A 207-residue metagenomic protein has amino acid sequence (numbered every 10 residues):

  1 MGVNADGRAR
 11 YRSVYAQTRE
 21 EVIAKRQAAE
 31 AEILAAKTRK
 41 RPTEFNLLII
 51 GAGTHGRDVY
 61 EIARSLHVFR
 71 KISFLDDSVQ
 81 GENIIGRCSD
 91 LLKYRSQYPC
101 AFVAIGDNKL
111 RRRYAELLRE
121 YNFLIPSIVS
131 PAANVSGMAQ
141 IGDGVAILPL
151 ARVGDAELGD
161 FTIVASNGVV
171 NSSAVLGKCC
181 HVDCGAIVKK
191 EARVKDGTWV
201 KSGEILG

Functional and structural regions predicted by a protein language model:
M1-R39: Short, surface-exposed polybasic/aromatic micro-patch for ligand or macromolecular engagement
E21, T54-R57, K109-L110, Q140 (+1 more regions): Short alpha-helical
E30, A63-H67, L118-E120: Short, solvent-exposed amphipathic alpha-helical segments in soluble enzyme and RNA/protein-processing domains
R41-N83, R87, L92-Y94: Hydrophobic, well-ordered beta-alpha structural blocks that scaffold small-molecule cofactor pockets
E44, F69-K71, Y98, N122 (+4 more regions): A general structural motif
Y60-I62, R113-L117, G159: Short amphipathic alpha-helical segments
V79-N134: Phosphate-bearing ligand-interacting subdomains that bind or position ATP/ADP/UDP/GDP/NAD(P) or nucleotide-linked
P131, S136-G137, G142-D143, I147-P149 (+8 more regions): Left-handed beta-helix
